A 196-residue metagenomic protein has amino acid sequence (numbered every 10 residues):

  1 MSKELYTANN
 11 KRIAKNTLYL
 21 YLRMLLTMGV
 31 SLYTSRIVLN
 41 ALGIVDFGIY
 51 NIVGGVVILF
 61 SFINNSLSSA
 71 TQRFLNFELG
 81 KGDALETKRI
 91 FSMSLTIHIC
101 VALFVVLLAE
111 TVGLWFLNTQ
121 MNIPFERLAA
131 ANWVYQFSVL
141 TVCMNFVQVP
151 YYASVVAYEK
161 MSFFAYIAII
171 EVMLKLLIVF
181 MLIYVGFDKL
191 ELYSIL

Functional and structural regions predicted by a protein language model:
M1-S31, L85-S92, A131: N-terminal membrane topogenesis motif
N9, I97-L196: Hydrophobic transmembrane helix module of multi-pass membrane transport proteins
R12-F77, V106-E110, T141, K175-L176: Signature of the first transmembrane helix
A14, L18, L22, I52-G55 (+4 more regions): Internal alpha-helical transmembrane segments of multi-pass membrane proteins, especially GPCRs
L22, V38, G43, Y50 (+10 more regions): Hydrophobic/aromatic residues within transmembrane alpha-helices of membrane transport systems, especially the TMDs
N65, A84, I167: Flexible, glycine- and charge-enriched loops at secondary-structure boundaries
L67, T71, E78, Y151-S154 (+1 more regions): Transmembrane helical bundles of ABC transporters
